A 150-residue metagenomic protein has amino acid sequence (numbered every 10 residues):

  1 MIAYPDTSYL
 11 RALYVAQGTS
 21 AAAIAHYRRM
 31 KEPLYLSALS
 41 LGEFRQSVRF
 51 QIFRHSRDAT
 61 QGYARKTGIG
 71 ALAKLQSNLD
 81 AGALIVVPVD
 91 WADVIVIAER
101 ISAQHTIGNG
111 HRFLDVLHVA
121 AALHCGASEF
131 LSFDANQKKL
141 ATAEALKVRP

Functional and structural regions predicted by a protein language model:
M1-Y63, A135, E144: Short, well-structured N-terminal submotif of metal-dependent ribonuclease cores
A23-A25, S77, A120-A121: Short, flexible, glycine/charge-rich loop motifs used to bind or transfer phosphoryl groups or to couple energy/partner
P33, S37, A64-G68, V87-P88 (+1 more regions): Alpha-helix initiation/capping motif
A38-G42, I69, P88-A92, V96: Alpha-helix N-cap/helix-start motif at coil-to-helix transitions, marked by capping-box chemistry
R54-V87: Helix-adjacent hinge/juxtasegments
A81-K139: Active-site neighborhoods of divalent-metal-dependent phosphate/nucleic-acid chemistry enzymes
K147-P150: Short hydrophobic/aromatic-enriched beta-strand-loop microsegments
